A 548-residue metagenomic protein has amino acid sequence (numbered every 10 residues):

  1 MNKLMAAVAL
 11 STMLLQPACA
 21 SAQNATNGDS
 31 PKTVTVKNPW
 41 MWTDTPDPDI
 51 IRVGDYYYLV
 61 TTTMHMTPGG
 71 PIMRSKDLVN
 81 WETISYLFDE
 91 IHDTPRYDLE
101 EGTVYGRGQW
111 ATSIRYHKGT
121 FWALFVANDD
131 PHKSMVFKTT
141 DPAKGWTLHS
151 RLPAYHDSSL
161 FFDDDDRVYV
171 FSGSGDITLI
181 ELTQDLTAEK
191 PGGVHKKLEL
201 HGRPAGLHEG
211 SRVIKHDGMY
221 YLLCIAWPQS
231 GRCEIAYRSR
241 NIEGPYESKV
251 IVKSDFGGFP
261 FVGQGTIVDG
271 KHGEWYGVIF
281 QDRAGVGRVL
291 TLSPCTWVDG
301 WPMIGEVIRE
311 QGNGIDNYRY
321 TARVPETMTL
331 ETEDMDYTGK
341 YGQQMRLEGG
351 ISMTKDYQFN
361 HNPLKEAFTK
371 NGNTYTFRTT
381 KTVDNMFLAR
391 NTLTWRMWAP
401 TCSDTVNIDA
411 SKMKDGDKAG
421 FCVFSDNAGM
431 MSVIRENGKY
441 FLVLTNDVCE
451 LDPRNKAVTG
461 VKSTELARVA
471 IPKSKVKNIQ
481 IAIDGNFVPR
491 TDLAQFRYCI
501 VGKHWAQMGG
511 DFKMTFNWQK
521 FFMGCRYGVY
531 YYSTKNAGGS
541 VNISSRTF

Functional and structural regions predicted by a protein language model:
M1-L4: Positively charged n-region of N-terminal signal peptides that target proteins for export
A6-Q16: Bacterial N-terminal signal peptides
A22-F548: Carbohydrate-active catalytic/glycan-binding domains of CAZyme proteins, especially the secreted or lumenal ectodomains
